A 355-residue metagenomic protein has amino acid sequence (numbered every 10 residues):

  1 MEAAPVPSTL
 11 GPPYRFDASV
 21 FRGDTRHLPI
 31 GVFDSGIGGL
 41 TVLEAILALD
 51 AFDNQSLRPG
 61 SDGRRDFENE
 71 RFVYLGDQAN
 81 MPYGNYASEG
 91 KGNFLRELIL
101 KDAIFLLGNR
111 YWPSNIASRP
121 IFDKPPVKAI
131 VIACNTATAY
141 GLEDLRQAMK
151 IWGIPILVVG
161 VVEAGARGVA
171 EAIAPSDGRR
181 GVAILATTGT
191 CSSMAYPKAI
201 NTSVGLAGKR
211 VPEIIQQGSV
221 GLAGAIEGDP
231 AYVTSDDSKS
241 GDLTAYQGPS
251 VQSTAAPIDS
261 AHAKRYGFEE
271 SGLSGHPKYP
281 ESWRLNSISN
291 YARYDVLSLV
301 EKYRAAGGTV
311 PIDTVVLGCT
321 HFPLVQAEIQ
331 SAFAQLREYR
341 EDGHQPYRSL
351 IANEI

Functional and structural regions predicted by a protein language model:
M1-I355: Non-catalytic structural scaffold of enzyme domains
